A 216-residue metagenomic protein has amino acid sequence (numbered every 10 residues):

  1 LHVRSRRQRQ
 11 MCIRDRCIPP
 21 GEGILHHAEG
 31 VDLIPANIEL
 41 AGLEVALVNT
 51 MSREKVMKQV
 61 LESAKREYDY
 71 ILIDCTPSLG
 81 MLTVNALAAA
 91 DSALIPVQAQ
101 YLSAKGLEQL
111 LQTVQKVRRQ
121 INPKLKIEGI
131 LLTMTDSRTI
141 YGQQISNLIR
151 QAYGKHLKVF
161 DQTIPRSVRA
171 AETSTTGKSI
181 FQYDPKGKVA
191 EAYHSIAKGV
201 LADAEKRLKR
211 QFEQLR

Functional and structural regions predicted by a protein language model:
L1-D15: Single conserved hydrophobic/aromatic residue that forms the stacking wall/gate of nucleotide- or nucleobase-binding
R7, I18, Q59, Q109-Q112 (+2 more regions): Generic recognition of well-ordered alpha-helical segments within structured catalytic/regulatory domains
I18-I73, P77-L79: Cytosolic-facing regulatory segments adjacent to core modules
K65-P165: Conserved catalytic-core segment of NTP-binding enzymes
R166-E172: Short, glycine-rich, amphipathic interfacial segments at transmembrane boundaries or analogous
S174-E191: C-terminal boundary of histidine-terminating zinc-finger modules
S195-R207: C-terminal alpha-helix
A204-R216: C-terminal helical "lid" subdomain and adjoining coupling/linker elements of P-loop NTPases
